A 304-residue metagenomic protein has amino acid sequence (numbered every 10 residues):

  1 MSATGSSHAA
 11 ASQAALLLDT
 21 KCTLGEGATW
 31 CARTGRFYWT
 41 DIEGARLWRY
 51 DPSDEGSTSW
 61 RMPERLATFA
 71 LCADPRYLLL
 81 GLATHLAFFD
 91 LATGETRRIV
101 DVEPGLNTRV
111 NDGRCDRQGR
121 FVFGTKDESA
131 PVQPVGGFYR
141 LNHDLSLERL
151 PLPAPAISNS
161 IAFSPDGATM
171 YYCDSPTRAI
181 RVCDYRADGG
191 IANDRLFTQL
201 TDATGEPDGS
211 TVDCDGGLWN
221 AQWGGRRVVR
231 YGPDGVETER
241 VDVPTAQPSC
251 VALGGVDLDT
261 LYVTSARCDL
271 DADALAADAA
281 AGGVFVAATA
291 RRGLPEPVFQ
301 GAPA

Functional and structural regions predicted by a protein language model:
Q13-D19, E55-R61, R97-E103, S146-L152 (+2 more regions): A short beta-strand motif characteristic of beta-propeller blades
T20-T34, P63-G81, P104-R120, L152-T169 (+2 more regions): Beta-rich, blade/repeat-based domains predominating in secreted/periplasmic proteins but also intracellular
A32, F37-I42, C72, L79-T84 (+4 more regions): Conserved beta-strand positions in repeat-built beta-propeller and related beta-rich domains
R46-W48, H85-A87, G136-Y139, A179-R181 (+2 more regions): A short loop-to-beta-strand structural motif that recurs across blades of beta-propeller domains
E95-P151: Hydrophobic alpha-helical segments and helix pairs
R178-A179, Q199-V236: Loop/turn-rich, solvent-exposed surfaces of beta-rich toroidal or solenoidal domains
C183-G190, T289-L294: Short loop/turn segments immediately following beta-strands, especially the blade-tip and inter-blade linker loops
L253-A304: Blade-level signature of beta-propeller repeat domains, shared across WD40, Kelch, NHL, RCC1 and BNR/Asp-box propellers
